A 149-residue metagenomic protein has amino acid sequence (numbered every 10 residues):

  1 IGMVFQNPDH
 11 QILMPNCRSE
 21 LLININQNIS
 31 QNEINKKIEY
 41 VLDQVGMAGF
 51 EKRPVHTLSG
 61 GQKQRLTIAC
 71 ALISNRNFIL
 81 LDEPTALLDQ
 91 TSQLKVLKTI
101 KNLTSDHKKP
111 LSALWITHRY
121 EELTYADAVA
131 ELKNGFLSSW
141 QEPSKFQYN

Functional and structural regions predicted by a protein language model:
N32-F50: Conserved ABC ATPase "signature" region
P54-L58, Q62: Conserved ABC ATPase signature
I68, V96: Hydrophobic anchor residue at the start of the ABC signature
A71-L72: ABC ATPase C-loop
N75: Conserved catalytic motifs of ABC-family nucleotide-binding domains
I79-E83: Catalytic Walker B motif of ABC-type/P-loop ATPase nucleotide-binding domains
Q90-S92: Helix N-cap at the start of a conserved alpha-helix in ABC-type nucleotide-binding domains
F136-N149: Conserved beta-strand-loop-alpha-helix hinge in the C-terminal portion of ABC ATPase nucleotide-binding domains
